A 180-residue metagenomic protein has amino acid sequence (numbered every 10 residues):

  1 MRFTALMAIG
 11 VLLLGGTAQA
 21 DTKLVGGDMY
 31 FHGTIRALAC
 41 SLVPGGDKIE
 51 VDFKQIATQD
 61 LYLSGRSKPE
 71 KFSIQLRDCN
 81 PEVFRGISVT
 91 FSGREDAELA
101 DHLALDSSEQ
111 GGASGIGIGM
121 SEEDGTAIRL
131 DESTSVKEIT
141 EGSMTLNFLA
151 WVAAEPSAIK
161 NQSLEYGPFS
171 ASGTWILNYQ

Functional and structural regions predicted by a protein language model:
R2-T4, Q19-Q180: Mature extracellular/passenger domains of Gram-negative fimbrial/pilin and adhesin proteins
T4-V11: A structural signal for the main folded, soluble domain(s) of proteins
G15-T17: N-terminal signal peptide c-region/cleavage motif recognized by signal peptidases
